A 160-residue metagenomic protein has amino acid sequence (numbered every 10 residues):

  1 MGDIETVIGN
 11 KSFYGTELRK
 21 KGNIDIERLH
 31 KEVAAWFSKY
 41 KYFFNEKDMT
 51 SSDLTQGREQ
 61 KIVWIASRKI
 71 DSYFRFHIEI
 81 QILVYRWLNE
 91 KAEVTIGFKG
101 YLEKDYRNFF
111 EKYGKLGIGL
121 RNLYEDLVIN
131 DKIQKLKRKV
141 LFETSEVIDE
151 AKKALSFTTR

Functional and structural regions predicted by a protein language model:
M1-N45, K135-K139: Terminal, regulation- and interaction-focused segments at domain boundaries
T6-G9, W64-S67, E79-I82, E125-V128 (+1 more regions): A general structural signal for short secondary-structure boundary/capping elements
G15, E59, K91-T95: A generic structural signal for beta-strand entry/edge sites
L18, I62-A66, I96: Generic recognition of long tandem-repeat/solenoid scaffolds
A34, Y101, S156: Residue-level marker of positions within ordered structural domains that often coincide with functionally constrained
A34-E90: Hydrophobic-cavity lipid-handling domains and compact docking modules
K69-G117: Short, internal acidic amphipathic alpha-helical interface segments that mediate docking to partner proteins
Y106-R160: Glycine-rich, aromatic-bearing surface loops/beta-hairpins
